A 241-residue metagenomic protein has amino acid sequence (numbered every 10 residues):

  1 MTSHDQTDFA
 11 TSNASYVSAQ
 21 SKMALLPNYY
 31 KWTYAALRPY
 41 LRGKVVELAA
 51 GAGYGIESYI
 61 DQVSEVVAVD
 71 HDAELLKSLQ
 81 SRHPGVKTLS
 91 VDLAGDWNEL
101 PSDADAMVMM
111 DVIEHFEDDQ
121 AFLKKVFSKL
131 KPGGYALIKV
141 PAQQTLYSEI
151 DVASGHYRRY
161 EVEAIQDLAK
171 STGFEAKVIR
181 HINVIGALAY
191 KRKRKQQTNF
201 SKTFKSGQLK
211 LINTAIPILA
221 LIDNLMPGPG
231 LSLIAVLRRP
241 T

Functional and structural regions predicted by a protein language model:
M1-M110, Q120-L123, K202, K210 (+3 more regions): Conserved N-terminal segment of class I S-adenosyl-L-methionine
Q20, A136-R158, V162-L168: Short, glycine-/aromatic-enriched active-site segment of Class I SAM-dependent methyltransferases
D111, H115: A short His-aromatic
Q120-Y135: A short glycine-rich, Lys/Arg-flanked "PGG" loop and its adjoining helix->strand segment in the class I
F174-V184: Conserved S-adenosyl-L-methionine
G186-A215: C-terminal helical/coil "lid" or tail adjacent to the Rossmann-like core of SAM-dependent
K191-T198, G228-T241: Core SAM-dependent methyltransferase catalytic element
